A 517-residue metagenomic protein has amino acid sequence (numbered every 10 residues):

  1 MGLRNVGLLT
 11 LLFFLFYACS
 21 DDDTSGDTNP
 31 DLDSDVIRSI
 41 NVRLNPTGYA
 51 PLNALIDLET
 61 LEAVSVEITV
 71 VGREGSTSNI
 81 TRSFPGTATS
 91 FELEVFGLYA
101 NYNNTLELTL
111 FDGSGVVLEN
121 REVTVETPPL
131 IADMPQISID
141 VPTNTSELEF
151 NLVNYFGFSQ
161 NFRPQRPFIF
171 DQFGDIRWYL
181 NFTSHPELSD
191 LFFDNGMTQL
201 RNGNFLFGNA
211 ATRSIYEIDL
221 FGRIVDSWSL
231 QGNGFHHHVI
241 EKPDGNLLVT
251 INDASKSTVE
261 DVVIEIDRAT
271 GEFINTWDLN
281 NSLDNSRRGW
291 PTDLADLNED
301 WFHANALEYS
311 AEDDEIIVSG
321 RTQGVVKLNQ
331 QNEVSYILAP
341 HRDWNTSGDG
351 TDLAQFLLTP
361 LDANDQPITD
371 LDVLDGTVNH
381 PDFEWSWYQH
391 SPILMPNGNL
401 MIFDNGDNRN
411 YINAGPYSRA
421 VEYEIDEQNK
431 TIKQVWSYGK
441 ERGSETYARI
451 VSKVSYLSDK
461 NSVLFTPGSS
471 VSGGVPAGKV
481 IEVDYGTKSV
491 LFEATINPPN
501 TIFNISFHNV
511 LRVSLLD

Functional and structural regions predicted by a protein language model:
M1-Y17: Sec-dependent bacterial lipoprotein signal peptides
L9, Y17-D22, F91, G174: N-terminal processing/targeting junctions
F13-L44: Bacterial Sec-dependent N-terminal signal peptides
R38-L55, T60-V66, V70, E92 (+2 more regions): Histidine-/acidic-rich catalytic cores in large beta-rich domains
V70-S78, P85, G113: Change "in extracellular beta-sheet-rich domains … of secreted and cell-surface proteins" to "in beta-sheet-rich domains
G86-E94: Aromatic sugar-binding surface patches on proteins that engage polysaccharides or sugar-phosphate polymers
